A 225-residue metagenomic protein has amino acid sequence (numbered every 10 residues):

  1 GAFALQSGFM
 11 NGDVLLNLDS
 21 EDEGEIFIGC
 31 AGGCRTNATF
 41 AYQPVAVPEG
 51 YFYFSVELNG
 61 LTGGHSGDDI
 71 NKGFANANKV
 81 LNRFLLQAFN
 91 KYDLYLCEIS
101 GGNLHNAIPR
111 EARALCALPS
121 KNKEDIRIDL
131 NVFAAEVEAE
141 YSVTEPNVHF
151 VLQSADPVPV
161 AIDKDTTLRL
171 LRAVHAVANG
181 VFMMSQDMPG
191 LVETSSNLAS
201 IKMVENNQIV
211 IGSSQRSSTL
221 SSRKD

Functional and structural regions predicted by a protein language model:
G1-E49, C97, S185, P189 (+1 more regions): Acidic/histidine-rich catalytic neighborhood of metal-dependent amide-processing enzymes
A2-L5, I26-A31, D68-N71, P109-E111 (+1 more regions): Short acidic, glycine/serine/threonine-rich loops at helix termini
L5-M10, G32-G33, G73-N76, N131-A135: Short, solvent-exposed amphipathic alpha-helical segments in soluble enzyme and RNA/protein-processing domains
D13-L16, F54-S55, L94-Y95, V210: Structural motif
S20-D22, C34, G60-T62, K202 (+1 more regions): Glycine-rich beta-alpha junction loops
F27-G32, T36-Y42, P48-T62, G67-Q87 (+2 more regions): Mobile "lid/hinge" segments at catalytic clefts and subdomain interfaces of large enzymes
N78-D225: Metal-dependent amide/peptide-bond hydrolase catalytic core, centered on the "pita-bread" metallohydrolase fold
